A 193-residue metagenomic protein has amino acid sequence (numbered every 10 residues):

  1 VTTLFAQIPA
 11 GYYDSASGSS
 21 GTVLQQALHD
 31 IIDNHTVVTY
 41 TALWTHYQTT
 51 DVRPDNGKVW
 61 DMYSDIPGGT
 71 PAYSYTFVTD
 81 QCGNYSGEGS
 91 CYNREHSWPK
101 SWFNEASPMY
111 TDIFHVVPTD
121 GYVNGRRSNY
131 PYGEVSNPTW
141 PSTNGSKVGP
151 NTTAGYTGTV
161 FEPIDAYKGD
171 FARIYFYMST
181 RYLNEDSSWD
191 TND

Functional and structural regions predicted by a protein language model:
L4-A72: N-terminal module-boundary/linker segments of secreted carbohydrate-active enzymes
V38-T41, V78, W98, G155: A short linear-motif detector with a strong N-terminal bias
A42, K58-N84, S90-C91, F103-A106: Feature for soluble, non-membrane regions of globular proteins
A42-D51, V78-S86, F161-I164: Intrinsically disordered, low-complexity boundary segments flanking structured domains
C82-D193: Domain-level detector of nuclease and nuclease-like folds in predominantly extracellular/periplasmic contexts
